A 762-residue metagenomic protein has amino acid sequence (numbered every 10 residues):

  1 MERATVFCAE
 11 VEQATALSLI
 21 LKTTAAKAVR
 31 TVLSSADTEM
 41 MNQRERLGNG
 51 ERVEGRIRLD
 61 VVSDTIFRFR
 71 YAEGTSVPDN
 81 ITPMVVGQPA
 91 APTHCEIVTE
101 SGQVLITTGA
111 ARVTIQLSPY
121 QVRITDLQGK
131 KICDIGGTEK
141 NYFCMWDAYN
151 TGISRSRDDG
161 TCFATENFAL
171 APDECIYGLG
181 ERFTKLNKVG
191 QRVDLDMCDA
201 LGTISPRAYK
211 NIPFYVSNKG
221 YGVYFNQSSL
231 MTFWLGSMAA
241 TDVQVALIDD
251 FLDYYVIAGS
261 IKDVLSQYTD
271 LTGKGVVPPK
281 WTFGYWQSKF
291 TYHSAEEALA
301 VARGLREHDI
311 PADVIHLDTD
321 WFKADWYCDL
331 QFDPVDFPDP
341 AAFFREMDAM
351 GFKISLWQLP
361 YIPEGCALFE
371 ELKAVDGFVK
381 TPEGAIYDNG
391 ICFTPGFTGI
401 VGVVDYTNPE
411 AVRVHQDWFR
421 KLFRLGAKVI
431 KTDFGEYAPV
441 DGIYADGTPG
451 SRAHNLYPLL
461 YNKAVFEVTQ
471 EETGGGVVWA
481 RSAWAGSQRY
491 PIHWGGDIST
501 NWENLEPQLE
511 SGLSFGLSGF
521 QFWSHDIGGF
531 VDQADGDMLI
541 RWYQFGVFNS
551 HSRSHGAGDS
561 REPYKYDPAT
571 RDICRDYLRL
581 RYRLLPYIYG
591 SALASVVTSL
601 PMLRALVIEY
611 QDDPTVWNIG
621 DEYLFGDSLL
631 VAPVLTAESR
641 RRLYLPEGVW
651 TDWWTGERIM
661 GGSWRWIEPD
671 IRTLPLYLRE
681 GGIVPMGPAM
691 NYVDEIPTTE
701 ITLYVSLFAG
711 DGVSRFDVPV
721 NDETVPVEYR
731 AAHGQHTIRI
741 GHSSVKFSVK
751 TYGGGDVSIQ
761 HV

Functional and structural regions predicted by a protein language model:
M1-L271, G275-W281, F290, A295-R303 (+7 more regions): N-terminal accessory segment at the very beginning of proteins
R52, R207-A208, V216, V245-L247 (+23 more regions): Active-site-proximal structural scaffolding
R58, I66-F67, L105, R112 (+22 more regions): Beta-sheet entry/capping signal
L117-P119, R207-Y209, N218, D249-F251 (+9 more regions): Short, solvent-exposed loop/turn segments at the edges of secondary structure
T125, C133-D134, L195-S205, Y209-K210 (+5 more regions): Internal mixed beta-strand/loop scaffold within catalytic domains of large alpha/beta enzymes
P311-C574, E609-Q611: Aromatic- and carboxylate-enriched substrate-binding clefts and catalytic-loop regions of carbohydrate-active enzymes
F466-V468, G475-G476, A483-W494, P507-Q508 (+3 more regions): Catalytic core of carbohydrate-active enzymes
